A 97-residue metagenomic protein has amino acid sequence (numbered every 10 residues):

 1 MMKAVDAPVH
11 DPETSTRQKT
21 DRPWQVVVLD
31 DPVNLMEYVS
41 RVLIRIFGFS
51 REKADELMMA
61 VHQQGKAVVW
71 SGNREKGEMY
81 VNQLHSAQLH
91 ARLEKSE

Functional and structural regions predicted by a protein language model:
M1-E97: Terminal domain-initiation and capping elements
